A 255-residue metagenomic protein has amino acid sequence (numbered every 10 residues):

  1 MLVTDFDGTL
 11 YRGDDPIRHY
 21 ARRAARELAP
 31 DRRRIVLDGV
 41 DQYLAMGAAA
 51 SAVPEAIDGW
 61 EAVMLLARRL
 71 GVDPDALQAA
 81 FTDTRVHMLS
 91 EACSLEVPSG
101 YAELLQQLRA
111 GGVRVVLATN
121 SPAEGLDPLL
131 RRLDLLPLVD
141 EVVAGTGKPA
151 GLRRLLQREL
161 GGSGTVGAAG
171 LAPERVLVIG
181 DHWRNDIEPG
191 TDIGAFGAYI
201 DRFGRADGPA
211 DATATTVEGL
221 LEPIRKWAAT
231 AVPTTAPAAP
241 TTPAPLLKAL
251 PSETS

Functional and structural regions predicted by a protein language model:
M1-D41: Active-site neighborhood of HAD-like aspartate-dependent phosphohydrolases
V3, I57-E61, M88-V116: Short, acidic loop-to-helix structural element flanking the phosphoryl-transfer center in phosphate-processing enzymes
V3-D5, A118, I179-G180: Generic enzyme active-site microenvironment
R12, L117-A118, A144: Small/polar loops that bind or transfer phosphate-bearing groups
D38-M88: A metal-dependent, Asp-based hydrolase signature
V72, V113, A195: Short glycine/serine/threonine/alanine-rich loop segments
L77-A79, S94, N120: Charged linear interaction tracts used for macromolecular binding and regulation
A102, Q106-Q107, S121-S255: Asp-based, Mg2+/Mn2+-dependent phosphohydrolase catalytic module
